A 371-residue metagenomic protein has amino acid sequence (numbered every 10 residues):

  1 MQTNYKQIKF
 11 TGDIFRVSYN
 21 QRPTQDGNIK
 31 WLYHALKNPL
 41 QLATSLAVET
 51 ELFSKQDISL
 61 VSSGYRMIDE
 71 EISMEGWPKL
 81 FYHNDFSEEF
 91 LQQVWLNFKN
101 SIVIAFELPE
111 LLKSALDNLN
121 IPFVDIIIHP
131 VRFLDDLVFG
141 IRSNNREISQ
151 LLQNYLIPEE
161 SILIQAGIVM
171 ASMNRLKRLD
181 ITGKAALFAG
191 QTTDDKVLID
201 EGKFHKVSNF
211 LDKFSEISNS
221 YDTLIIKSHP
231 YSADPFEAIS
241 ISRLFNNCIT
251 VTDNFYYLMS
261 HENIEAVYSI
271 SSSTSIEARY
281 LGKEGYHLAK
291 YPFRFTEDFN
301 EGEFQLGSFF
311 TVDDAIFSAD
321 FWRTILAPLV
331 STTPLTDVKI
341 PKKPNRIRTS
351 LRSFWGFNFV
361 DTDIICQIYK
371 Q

Functional and structural regions predicted by a protein language model:
M1-D85, S353-Q371: N-terminal pre-catalytic "stem/leader" segment of glycosyltransferase-like enzymes
K9-V17, S54-K55, I127-H129, G183-K196 (+2 more regions): Short loop/turn segments at strand-loop or loop-helix junctions that form parts of catalytic or ligand-binding pockets
N28, M173-P235: Conserved catalytic-core segment of nucleotide-activated headgroup transferases in glycan assembly
T50-S73, L211-V251: Catalytic donor nucleotide-activated moiety binding site of glycosyltransferases and closely related
Q56-I121: Extended catalytic core of nucleotide-activated donor transferases of GT-like folds
N84-Q93, S220-D222, P230-I276, Y280: Donor nucleotide-activated moiety binding/catalytic core segment of transferases that use nucleotide-activated donors
I104-K113, N254-F299: A donor-sugar binding/catalytic signature common to diverse glycosyltransferases and related nucleotide-sugar
V138-G183, E297-Q371: Leloir-type glycosyltransferase catalytic cores
